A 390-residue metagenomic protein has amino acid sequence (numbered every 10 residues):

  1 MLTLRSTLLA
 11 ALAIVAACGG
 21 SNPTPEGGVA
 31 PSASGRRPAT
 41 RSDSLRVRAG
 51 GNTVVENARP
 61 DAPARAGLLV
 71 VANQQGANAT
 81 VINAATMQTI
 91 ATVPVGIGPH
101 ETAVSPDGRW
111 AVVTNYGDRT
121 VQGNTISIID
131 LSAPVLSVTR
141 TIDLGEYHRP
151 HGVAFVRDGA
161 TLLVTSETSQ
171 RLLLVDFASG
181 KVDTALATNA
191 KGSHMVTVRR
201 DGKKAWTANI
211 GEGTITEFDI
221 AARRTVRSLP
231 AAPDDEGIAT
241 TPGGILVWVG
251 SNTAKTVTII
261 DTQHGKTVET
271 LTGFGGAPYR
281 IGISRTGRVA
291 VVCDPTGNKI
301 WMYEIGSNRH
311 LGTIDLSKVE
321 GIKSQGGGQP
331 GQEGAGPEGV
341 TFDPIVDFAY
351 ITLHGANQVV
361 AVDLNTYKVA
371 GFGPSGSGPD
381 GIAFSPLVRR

Functional and structural regions predicted by a protein language model:
M1-L8: Bacterial N-terminal signal peptides that target proteins for export
L12-C18: Hydrophobic h-region of N-terminal signal peptides that target proteins for export in Gram-negative bacteria
C18-R390: Predominantly soluble domains enriched in secretory-pathway, periplasmic, or organellar proteins
